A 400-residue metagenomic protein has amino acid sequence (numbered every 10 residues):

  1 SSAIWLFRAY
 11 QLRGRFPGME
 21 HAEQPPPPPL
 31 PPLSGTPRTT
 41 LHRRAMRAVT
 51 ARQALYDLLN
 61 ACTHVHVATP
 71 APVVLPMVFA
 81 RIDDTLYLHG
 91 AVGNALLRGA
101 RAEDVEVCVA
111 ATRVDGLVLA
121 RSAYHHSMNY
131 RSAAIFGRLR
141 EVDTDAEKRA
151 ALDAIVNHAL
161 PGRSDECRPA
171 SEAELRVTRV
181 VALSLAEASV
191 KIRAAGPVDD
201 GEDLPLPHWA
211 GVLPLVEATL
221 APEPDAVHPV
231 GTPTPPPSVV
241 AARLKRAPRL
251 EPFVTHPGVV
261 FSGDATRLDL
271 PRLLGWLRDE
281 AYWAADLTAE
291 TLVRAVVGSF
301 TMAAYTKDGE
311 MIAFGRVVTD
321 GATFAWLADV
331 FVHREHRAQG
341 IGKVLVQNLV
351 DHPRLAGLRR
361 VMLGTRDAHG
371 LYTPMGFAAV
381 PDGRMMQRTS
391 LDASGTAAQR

Functional and structural regions predicted by a protein language model:
G14-R38, E147-P252: C-terminal edge-of-domain segments
E23-P25, G93-A154: Short, structured beta-strand-loop surface elements
P32-L88, R98-G99: An N-terminal domain-cap segment
P32-R38, I155, E251-L287, Y305 (+2 more regions): Short amphipathic alpha-helix that is part of the acyltransferase structural core
I82, L292-D308, A313-V330: A conserved beta-strand-loop-helix scaffold within acyl/acetyltransferase catalytic domains
H336-L345: Conserved acetyl-CoA pyrophosphate-binding loop and the N-cap/start of the following alpha-helix in GNAT-like
K343, L358-R388: Conserved active-site alpha-helix within GNAT-family acetyltransferase domains
